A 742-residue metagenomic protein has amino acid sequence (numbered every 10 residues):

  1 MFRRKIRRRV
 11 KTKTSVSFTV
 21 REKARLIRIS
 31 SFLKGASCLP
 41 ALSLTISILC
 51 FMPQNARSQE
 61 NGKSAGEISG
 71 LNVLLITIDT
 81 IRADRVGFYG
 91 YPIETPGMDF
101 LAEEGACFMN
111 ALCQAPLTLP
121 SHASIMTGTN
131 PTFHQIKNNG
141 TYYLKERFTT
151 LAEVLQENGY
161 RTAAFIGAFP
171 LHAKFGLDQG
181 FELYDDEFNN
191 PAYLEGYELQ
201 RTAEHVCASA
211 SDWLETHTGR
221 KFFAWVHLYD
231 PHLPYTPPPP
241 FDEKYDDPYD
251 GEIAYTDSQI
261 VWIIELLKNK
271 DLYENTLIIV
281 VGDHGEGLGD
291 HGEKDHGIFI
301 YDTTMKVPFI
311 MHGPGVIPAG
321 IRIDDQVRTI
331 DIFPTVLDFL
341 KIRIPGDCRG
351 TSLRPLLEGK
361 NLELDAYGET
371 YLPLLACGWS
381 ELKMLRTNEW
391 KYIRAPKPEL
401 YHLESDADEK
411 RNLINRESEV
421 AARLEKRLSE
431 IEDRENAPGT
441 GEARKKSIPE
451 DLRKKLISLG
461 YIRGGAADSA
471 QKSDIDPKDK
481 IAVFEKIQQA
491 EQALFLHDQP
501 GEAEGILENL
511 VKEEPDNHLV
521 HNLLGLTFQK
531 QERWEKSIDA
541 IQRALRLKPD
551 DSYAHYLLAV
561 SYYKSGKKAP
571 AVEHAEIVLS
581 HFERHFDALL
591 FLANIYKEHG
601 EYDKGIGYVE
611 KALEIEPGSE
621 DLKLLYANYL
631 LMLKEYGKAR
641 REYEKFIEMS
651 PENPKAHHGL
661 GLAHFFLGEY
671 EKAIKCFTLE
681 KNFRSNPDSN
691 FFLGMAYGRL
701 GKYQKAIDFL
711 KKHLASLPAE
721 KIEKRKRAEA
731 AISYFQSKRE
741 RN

Functional and structural regions predicted by a protein language model:
F51-W534, D539-Q542, R546-V560, K564 (+6 more regions): Catalytic domains that recognize anionic headgroups
F484, L519, Y553, D587 (+5 more regions): Start-of-helix register in tetratricopeptide repeats
L510, R543-A544, I577-V578, K611-A612 (+3 more regions): Canonical positions in the second alpha-helix
E513, L547, H581-F582, I615 (+4 more regions): Structural marker of alpha-solenoid helical repeat scaffolds
I707-N742: Terminal, low-structured helical/coil segments at or just beyond the last alpha-helical repeat
